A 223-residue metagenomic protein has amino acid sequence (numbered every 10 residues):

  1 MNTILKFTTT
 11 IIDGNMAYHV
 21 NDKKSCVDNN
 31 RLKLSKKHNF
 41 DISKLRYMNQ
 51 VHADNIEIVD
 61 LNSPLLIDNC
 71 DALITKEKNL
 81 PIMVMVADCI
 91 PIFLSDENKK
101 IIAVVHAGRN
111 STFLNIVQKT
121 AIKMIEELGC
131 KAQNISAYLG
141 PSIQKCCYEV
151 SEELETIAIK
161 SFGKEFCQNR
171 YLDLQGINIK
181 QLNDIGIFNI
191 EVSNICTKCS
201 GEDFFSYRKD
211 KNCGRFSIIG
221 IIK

Functional and structural regions predicted by a protein language model:
M1-K223: Active-site microenvironment for binding and transforming phosphate-containing groups
